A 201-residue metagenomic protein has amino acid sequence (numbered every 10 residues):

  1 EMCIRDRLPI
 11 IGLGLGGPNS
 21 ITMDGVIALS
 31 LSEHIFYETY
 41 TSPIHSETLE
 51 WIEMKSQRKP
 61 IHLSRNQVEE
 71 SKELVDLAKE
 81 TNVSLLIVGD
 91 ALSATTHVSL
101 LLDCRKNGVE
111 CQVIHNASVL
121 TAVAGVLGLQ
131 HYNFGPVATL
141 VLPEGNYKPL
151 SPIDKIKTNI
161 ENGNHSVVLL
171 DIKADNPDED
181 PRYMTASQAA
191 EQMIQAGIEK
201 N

Functional and structural regions predicted by a protein language model:
R5-E110, I114: Class I S-adenosyl-L-methionine
L8-I10, C111, S118-N201: Beta-strand/loop-alpha-helix module characteristic of Rossmann-like adenine-cofactor folds
